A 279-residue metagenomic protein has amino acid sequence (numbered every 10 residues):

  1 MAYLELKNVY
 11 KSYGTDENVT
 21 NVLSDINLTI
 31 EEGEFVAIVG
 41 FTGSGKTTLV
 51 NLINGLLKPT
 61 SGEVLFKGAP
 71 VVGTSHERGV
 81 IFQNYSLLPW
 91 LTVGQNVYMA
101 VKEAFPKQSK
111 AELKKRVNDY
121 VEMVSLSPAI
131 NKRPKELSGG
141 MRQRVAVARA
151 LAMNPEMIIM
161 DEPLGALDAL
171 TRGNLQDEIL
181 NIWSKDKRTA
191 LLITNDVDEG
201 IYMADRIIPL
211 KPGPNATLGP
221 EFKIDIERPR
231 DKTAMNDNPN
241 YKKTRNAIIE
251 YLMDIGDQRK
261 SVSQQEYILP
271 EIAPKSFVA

Functional and structural regions predicted by a protein language model:
V39-F41: The feature captures the beta-strand-to-loop junction immediately N-terminal to the Walker
N54: Helix-to-loop junction immediately C-terminal to a conserved catalytic motif
G62-G73: Conserved ABC transporter NBD signature motif
I81, V147: Hydrophobic anchor residue at the start of the ABC signature
L91-A100: Short coil-to-helix segment of the ABC ATPase nucleotide-binding domain corresponding to the Q-loop/switch region
S109-A129, N181: Conserved ABC ATPase "signature" region
R133-L137, M141: Conserved ABC ATPase signature
A152-E156: A short, proline-enriched helix->beta-strand linker immediately N-terminal to the Walker B motif in ABC-type P-loop
